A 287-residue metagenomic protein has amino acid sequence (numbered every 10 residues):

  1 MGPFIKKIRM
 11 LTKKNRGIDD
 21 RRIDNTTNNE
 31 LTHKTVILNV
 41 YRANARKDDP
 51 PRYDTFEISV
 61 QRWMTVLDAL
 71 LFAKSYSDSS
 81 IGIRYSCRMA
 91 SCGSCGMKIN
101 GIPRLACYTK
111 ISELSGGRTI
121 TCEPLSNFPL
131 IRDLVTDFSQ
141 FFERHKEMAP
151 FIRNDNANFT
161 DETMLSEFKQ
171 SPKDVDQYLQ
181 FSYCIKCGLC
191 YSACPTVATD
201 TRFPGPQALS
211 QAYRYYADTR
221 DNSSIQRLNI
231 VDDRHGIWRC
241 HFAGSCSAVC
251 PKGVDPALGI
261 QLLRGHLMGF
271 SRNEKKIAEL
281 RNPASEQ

Functional and structural regions predicted by a protein language model:
G2-D20, D24-H145, V175-Q177, F181-S182 (+5 more regions): Iron-sulfur-associated redox domains of electron-transfer enzymes in respiratory and anaerobic energy metabolism
M64-S79, C122-Q287: Ferredoxin-type iron-sulfur electron-transfer modules in oxidoreductases and energy-metabolism complexes
